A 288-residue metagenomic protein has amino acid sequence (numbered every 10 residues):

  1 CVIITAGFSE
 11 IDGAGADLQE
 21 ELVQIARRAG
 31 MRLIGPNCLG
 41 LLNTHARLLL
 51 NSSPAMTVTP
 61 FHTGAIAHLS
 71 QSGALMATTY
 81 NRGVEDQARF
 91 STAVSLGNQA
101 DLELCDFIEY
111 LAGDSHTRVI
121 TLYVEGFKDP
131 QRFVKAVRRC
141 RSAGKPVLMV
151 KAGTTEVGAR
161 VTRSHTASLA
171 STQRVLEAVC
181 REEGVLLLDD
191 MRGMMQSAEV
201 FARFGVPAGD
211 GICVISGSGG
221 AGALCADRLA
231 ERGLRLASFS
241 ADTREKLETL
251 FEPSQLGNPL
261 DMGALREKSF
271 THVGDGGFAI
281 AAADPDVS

Functional and structural regions predicted by a protein language model:
C1-S288: Catalytic-core regions of core metabolic enzymes, especially those transforming organic acids/acyl-group intermediates
